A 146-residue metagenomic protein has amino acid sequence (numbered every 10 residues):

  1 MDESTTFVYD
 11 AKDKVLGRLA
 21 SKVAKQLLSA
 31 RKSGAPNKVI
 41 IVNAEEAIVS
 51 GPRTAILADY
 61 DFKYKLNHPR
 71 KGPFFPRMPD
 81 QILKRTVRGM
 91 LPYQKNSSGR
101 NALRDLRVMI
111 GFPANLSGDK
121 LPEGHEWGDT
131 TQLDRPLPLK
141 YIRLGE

Functional and structural regions predicted by a protein language model:
M1-E146: Ribosome-associated RNA-binding proteins
